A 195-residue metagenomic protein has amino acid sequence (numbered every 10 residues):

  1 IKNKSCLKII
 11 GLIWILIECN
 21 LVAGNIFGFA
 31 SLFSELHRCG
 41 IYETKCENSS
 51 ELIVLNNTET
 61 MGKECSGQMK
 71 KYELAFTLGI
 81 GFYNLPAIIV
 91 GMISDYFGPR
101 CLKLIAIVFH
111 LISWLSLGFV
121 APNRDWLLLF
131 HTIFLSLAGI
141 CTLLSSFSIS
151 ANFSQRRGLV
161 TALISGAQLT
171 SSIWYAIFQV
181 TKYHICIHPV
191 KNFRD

Functional and structural regions predicted by a protein language model:
N3-K8, A23-L129: First extracellular/luminal loop
S5-K8, Y183-D195: Central mid-sequence intracellular linker of multi-pass
L16, E73, L104, L129 (+1 more regions): Conserved glycine-rich helix-kink/hinge and helix-boundary motifs of the Major Facilitator Superfamily
N20, L74-G81, I133, A162-T170: Transmembrane alpha-helical cores of Major Facilitator Superfamily
S31-L32, C141-S145: Transmembrane alpha-helix boundary/hinge residues in polytopic small-molecule transporters
S34, I88-M92, F147-S148, A176-V180: Small-residue-mediated transmembrane helix hinge/kink sites in multi-pass secondary transporters
W114, F147-N152: Intracellular helix-loop hinge segments at the cytoplasmic ends of transmembrane helices in 12-TM rocker-switch-type
L135, G139-L143, A151-I187: Glycine-rich segments within core transmembrane alpha-helices of 12-TM secondary carriers
